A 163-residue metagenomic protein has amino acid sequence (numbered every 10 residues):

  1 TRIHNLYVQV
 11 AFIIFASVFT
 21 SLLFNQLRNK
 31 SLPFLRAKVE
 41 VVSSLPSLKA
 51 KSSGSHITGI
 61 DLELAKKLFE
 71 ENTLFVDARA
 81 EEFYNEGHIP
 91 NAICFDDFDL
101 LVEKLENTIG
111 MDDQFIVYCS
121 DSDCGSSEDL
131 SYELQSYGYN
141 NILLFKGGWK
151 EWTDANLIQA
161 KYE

Functional and structural regions predicted by a protein language model:
T1-L74, A80-E86: Flexible, polar/low-complexity N-terminal or interdomain linker segments that lie immediately upstream of folded
I60, D96-E103: A short, well-structured beta->alpha microelement
F69-F98, T108-C119: Mid-length scaffold segments of soluble, non-membrane domains
L101, E106-W152: Catalytic cysteine-centered active loop of the rhodanese-like fold, especially the PTP/DSP P-loop
N156-E163: Active-site neighborhoods of enzymes that stabilize oxyanions during catalysis
